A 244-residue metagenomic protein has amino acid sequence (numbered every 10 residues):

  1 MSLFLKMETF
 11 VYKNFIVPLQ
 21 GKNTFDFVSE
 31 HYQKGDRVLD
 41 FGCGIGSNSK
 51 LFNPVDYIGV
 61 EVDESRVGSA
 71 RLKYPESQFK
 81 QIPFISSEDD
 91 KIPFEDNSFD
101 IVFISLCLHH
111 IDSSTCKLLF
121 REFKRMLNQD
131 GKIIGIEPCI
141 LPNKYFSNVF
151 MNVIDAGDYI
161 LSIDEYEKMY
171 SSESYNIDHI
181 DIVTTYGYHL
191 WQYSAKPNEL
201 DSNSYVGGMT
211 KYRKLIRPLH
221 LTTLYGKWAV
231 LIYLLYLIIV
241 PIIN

Functional and structural regions predicted by a protein language model:
M1-K22: Class I SAM-dependent methyltransferase Rossmann-like catalytic core, especially the SAM/SAH-binding loop
V17-K34: Conserved alpha-helix/loop element of class I SAM-dependent methyltransferases that forms part of the SAM/SAH-binding
G35-G44: Conserved class I S-adenosyl-L-methionine
G44-D90: Class I SAM-dependent methyltransferase SAM/SAH-binding core
D90-D96: Short conserved loop adjoining the S-adenosyl-L-methionine
F103: A conserved beta-strand element that flanks and buttresses the S-adenosyl-L-methionine
K117-Q129: A short glycine-rich, Lys/Arg-flanked "PGG" loop and its adjoining helix->strand segment in the class I
G135-E173, I177-L190: C-terminal alpha-helical "lid/dimerization" subdomain adjacent to the S-adenosyl-L-methionine
